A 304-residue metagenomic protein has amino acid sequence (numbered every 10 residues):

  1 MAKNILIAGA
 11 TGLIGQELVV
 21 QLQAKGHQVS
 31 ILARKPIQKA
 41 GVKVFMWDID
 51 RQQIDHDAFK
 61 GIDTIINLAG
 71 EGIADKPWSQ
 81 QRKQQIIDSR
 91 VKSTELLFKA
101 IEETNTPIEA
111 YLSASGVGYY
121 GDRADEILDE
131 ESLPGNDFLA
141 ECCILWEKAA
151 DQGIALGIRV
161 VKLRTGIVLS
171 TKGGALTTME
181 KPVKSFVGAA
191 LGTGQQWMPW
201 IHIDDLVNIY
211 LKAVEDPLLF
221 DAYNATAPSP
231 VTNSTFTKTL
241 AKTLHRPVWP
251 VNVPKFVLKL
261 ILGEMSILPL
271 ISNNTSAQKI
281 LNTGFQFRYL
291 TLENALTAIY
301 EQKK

Functional and structural regions predicted by a protein language model:
I5-K25: N-terminal Rossmann NAD(P)H-binding glycine-rich loop of SDR-like oxidoreductase domains
Q38, K43-L96: NAD(P)H-binding glycine-rich loop region in Rossmannoid oxidoreductase-like domains and their noncatalytic homologs
E95-D137: Conserved Rossmann-fold NAD(P)-dependent oxidoreductase catalytic core, especially the SDR/UDP-sugar
S115, K148-T171: Conserved beta-loop-beta element that borders a ligand/cofactor-binding pocket
I158, L169-T178, A213-Y223: Glycine/proline-rich active-site loop of Rossmann-fold NAD(P)-dependent oxidoreductases
T178-I201, D205, I209: A conserved pocket-lining segment of Rossmann-fold NAD(P)-dependent short-chain dehydrogenase/reductase
D216-E264, K303-K304: Mid/C-terminal beta-alpha module of Rossmann-like enzyme folds, strongest in SDR-family dehydrogenases/epimerases
I267-K304: C-terminal amphipathic/interface module of NAD(P)-dependent oxidoreductases and related NAD-binding regulators
